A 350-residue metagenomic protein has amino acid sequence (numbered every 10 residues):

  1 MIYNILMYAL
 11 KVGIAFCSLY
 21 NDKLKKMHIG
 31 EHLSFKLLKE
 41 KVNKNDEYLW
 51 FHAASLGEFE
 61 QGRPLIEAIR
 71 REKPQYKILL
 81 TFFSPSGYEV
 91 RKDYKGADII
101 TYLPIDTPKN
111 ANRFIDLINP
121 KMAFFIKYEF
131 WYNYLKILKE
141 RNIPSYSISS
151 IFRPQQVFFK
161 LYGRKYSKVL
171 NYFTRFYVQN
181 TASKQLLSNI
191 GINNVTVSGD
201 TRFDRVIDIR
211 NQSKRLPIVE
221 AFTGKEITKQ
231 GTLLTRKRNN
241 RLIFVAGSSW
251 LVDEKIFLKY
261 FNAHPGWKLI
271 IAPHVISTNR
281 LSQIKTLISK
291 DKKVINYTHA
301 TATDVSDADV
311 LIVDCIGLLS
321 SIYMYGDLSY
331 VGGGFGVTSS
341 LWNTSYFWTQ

Functional and structural regions predicted by a protein language model:
I2-C17: Membrane-interacting alpha-helical segments
A15, L19-Q212, L216-P217, I227-T235 (+2 more regions): Active-site and donor-binding regions of nucleotide-sugar-utilizing enzymes
E58-E72, K214-K229, L233, K237-A300: Conserved catalytic-core segment of nucleotide-activated headgroup transferases in glycan assembly
R91, K95-I99, I284-D314: Nucleotide-activated donor-binding/catalytic signature segment of Leloir-type glycosyltransferases, i.e., the conserved
I118-M122, S306-T338: Acidic donor-binding loop of glycosyltransferase active sites
L135, W342-T344: Short glycine/serine-rich donor-binding loops of glycosyltransferases
E140, M324, T349: Flexible glycine/serine/alanine-rich "lid" or loop that lines and gates the nucleotide-sugar donor pocket in diverse
S320, T344-T349: Short alpha-helical segment that forms part of, or immediately flanks, the ligand-binding pocket in carbohydrate-active
